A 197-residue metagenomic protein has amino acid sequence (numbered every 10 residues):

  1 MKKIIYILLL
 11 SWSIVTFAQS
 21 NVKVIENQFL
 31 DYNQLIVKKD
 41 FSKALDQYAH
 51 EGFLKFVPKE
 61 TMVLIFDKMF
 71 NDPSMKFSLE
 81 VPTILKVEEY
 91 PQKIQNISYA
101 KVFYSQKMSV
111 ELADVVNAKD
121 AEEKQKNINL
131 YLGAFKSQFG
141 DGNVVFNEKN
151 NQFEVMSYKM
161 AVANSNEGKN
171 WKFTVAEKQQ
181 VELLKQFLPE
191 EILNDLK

Functional and structural regions predicted by a protein language model:
M1-V24: Bacterial Sec-dependent N-terminal signal peptides
K3, I36-K43: Short, compositionally biased low-complexity segments
S20, L54-L64, A118, K126-L130: Short low-complexity stretches enriched in small and charged residues
N21-K39: Short, aromatic-enriched amphipathic alpha-helices that serve as compact interaction elements
E26, S42-Y99, F103-Y104, V110-L112: Short solvent-exposed beta->alpha transition segments
Q28, I65, Y131-A134: Charge-rich, solvent-exposed alpha-helical interaction surfaces
N33-I36, F66-P73, F135, A163: Hydrophobic, Leu/Ile/Phe/Ala-enriched alpha-helical segments that form helix-helix packing faces
P91-K197: Exposed beta-sheet edge and beta->alpha loop/turn motif
